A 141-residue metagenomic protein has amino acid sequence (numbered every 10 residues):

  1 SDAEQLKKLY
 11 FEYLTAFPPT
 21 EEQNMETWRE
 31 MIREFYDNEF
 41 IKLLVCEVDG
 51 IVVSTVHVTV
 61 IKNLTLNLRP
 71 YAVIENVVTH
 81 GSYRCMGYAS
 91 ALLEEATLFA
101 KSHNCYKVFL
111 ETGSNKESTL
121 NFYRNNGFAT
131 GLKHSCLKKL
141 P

Functional and structural regions predicted by a protein language model:
S1-K8: A short beta-loop-alpha structural element at the N-terminal edge of CoA-dependent acyl/N-acetyltransferase catalytic
F11-I32: Conserved GNAT-fold acetyl-CoA-binding loop/helix
R33-V45, V73: A short helix-loop-beta-strand connector motif used in the catalytic cores of GNAT acetyltransferases and, in some
L43-V45, I51-V60, V78: Conserved beta-strand in the GNAT
N63-I74, R84: A conserved beta-turn-beta hairpin within the catalytic core of GNAT-like acetyltransferases that forms part
N76-T79, C85-L98, R124-N125: Conserved acetyl-CoA-binding loop-helix of GNAT-fold acetyltransferases
L93, A100-T112: Conserved GNAT acetyl-CoA-binding A-motif
F109-T119, L137-P141: Conserved beta-strand-loop-alpha-helix junction that forms the acyl-donor binding cleft
